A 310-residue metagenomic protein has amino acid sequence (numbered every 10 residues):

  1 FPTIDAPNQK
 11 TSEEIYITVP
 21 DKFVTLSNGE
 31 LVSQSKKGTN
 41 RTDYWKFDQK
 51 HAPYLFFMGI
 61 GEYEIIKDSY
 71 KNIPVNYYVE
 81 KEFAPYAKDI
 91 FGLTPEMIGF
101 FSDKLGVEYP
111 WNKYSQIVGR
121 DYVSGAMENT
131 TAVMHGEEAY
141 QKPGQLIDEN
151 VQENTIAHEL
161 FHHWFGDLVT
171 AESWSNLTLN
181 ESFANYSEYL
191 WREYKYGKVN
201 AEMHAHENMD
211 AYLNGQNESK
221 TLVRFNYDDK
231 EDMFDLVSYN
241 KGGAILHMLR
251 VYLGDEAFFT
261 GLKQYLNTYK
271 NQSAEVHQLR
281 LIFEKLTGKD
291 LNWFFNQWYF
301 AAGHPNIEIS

Functional and structural regions predicted by a protein language model:
F1-Y63: Extended, low-hydrophobicity, Ser/Thr/Pro/Gly-biased non-transmembrane segments
N8-T11, K37, S69-Y70, E108-P110 (+1 more regions): Extracellular/periplasmic catalytic domains that process cell-envelope and extracellular macromolecules
K22, N72-P74, K113: A generic structural signal for alpha->beta connector loops
W45, N76-S310: Hydrophobic alpha-helical and helix-loop surface patches within well-folded domains that function as non-catalytic
G61-I66, I309-S310: Short, charge- and proline-biased low-complexity linear segments that act as flexible interaction/docking motifs
I66-Y78: Active-site-proximal, well-structured secondary-structure segments within enzyme catalytic domains
